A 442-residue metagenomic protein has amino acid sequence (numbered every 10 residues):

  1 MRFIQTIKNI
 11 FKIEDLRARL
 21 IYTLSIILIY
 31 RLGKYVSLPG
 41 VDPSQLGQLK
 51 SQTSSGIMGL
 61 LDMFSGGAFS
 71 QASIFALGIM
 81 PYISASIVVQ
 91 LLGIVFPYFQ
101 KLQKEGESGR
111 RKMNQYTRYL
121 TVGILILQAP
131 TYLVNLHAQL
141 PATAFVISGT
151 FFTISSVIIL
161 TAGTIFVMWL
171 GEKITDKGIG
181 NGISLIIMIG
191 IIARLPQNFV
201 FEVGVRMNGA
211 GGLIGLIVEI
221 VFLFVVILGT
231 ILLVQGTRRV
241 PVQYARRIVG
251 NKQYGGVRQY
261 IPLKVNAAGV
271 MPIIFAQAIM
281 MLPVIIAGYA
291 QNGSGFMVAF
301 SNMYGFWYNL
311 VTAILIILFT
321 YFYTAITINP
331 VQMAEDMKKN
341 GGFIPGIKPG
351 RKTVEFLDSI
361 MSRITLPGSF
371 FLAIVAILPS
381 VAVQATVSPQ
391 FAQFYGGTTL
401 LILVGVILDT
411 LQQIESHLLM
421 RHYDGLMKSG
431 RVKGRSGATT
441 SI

Functional and structural regions predicted by a protein language model:
M1-Q103, S108-I442: N-terminal cationic and glycine-rich segments that engage phosphates or anionic surfaces
